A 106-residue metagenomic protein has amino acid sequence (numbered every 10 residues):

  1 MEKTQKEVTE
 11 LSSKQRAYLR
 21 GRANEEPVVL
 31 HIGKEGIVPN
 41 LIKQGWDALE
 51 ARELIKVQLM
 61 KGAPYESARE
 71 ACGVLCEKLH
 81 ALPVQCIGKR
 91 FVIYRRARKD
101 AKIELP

Functional and structural regions predicted by a protein language model:
M1-P106: Positively charged, polar, low-complexity stretches
